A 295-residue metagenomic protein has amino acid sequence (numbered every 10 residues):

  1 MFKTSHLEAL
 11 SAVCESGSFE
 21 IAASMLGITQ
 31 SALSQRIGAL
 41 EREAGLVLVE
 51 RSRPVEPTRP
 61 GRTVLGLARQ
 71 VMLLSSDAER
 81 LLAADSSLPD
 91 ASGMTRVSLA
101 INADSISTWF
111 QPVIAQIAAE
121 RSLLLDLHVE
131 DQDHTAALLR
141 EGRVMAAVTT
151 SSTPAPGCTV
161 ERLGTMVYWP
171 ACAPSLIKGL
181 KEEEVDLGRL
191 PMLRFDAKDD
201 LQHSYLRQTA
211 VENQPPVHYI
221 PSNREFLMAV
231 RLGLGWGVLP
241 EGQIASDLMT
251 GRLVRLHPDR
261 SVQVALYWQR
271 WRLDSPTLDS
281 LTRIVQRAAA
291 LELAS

Functional and structural regions predicted by a protein language model:
L10, A22, T58-G61, G233: Hydrophobic two-helix hairpin corresponding to the core of helix-turn-helix DNA-binding domains
S11-G27: Short helix-boundary/capping micro-motifs
E41-R59: A short LG(V/I)-centered, amphipathic sequence patch enriched for acidic residue(s) preceding the LG motif
E43-A44, V64-D90, V285: Alpha-helical linker/hinge and terminal dimerization helices associated with HTH transcriptional regulators
S92-P156: Central regulatory/effector-binding core of bacterial HTH transcription factors
W109, P258-S295: A late-sequence structural motif
G188-E212: Secondary-structure junction motif
E212-L256, S261: Hydrophobic hinge/microswitch elements
